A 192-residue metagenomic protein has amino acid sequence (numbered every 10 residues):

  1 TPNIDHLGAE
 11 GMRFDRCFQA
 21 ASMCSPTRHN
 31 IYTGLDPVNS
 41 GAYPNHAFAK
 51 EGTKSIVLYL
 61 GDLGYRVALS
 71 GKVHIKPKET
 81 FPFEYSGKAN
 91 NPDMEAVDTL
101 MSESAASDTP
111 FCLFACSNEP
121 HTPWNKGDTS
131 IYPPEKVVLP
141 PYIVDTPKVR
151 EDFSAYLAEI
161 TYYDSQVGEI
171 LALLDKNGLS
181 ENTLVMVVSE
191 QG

Functional and structural regions predicted by a protein language model:
T1-G192: Formylglycine-dependent sulfatase
